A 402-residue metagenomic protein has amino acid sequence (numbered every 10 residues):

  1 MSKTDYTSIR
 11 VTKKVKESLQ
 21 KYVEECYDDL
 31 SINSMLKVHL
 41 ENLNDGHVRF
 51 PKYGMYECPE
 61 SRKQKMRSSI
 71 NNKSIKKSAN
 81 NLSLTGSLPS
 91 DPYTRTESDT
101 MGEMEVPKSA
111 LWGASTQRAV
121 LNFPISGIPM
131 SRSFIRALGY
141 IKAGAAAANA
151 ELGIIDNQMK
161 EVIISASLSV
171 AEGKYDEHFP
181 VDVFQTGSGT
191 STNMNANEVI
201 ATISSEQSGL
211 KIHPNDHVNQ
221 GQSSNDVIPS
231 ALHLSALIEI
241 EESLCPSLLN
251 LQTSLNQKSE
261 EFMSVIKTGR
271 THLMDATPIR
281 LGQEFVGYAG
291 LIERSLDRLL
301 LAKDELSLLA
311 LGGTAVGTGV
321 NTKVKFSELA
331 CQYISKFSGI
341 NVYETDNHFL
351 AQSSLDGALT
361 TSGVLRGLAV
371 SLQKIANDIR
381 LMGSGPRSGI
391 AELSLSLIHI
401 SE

Functional and structural regions predicted by a protein language model:
M1-K16, Q20-E24, E57-N72: Short Lys/Arg-rich basic patches
S8, T12, D29-N33, D156 (+1 more regions): Alpha-helix N-cap/helix-initiation sites
E25-S61, D226: Short, basic amphipathic alpha-helical segments that act as recognition/interaction helices in nucleic-acid-binding
I75-S401: Conserved, well-structured ligand/cofactor-binding cores
